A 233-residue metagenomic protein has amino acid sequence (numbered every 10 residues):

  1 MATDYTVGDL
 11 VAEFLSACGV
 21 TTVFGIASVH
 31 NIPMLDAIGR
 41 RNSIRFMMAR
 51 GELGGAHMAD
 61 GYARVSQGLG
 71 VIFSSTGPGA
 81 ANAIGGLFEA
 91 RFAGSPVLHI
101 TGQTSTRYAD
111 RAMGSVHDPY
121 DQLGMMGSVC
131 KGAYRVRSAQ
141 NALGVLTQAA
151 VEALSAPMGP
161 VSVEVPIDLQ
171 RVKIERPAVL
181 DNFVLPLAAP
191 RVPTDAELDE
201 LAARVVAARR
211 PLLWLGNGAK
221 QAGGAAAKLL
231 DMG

Functional and structural regions predicted by a protein language model:
M1-G233: N-terminal alpha/beta PP-like core and its mobile active-site loop of ThDP/TPP-dependent enzymes
